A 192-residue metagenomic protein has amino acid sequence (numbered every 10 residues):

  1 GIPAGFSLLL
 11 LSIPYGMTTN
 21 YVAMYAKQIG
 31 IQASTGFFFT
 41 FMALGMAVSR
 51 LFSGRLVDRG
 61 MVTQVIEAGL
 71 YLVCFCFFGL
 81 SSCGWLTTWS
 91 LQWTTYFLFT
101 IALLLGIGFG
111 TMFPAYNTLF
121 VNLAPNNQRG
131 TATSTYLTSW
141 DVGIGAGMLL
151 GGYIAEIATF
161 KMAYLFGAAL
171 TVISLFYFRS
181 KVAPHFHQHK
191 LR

Functional and structural regions predicted by a protein language model:
G1-L8, S12-I31, F38: Helix-loop boundary and gating motifs at the non-cytosolic
L9, W93-T111: Hydrophobic core of transmembrane alpha-helices in multi-pass small-molecule transporters, especially MFS/SLC-type
Q32-A33, N126-Y136: Loop-to-transmembrane helix entry/capping segments in MFS-fold secondary transporters and related SLC/MFSD carriers
S49-V62, A155: Helix-to-loop junctions at the C-terminal end of transmembrane segments in multipass secondary transporters
R59-Y71: Cytoplasmic membrane-interface "Motif A"-like loop-to-helix N-cap segments of 12-TM Major Facilitator Superfamily
L72-L91: C-terminal ends and interior cores of transmembrane alpha-helices in multi-pass membrane transporters/permeases
T111-A124: Intracellular juxtamembrane helix-capping segments at the cytosolic ends of symmetry-related transmembrane helices
Y153-T171: A membrane-interface helix-boundary motif in multi-pass transporters
